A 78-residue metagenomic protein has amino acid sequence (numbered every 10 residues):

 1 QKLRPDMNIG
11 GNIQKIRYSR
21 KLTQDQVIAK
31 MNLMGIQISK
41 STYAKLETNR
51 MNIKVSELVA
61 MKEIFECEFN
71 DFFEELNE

Functional and structural regions predicted by a protein language model:
Q1-N8, D71-E75: A detector for short, charged/polar N-terminal pre-domain segments
G11-L33: Short basic helix-loop element that most often maps to the first helix and adjoining turn of HTH DNA-binding modules
I13, Q24, K40, V55-L58: Helix-turn-helix DNA-binding elements, focusing on the entry/boundary residues of the two helices that contact DNA
I13, V27-I28, Y43-L46, F72: Conserved hydrophobic/aromatic packing and binding residues within compact polymer-binding modules
N32-N52: Recognition helix of helix-turn-helix/homeodomain-like DNA-binding domains that insert into the DNA major groove
K54-D71: DNA major-groove recognition helix of helix-turn-helix/homeodomain DNA-binding modules
